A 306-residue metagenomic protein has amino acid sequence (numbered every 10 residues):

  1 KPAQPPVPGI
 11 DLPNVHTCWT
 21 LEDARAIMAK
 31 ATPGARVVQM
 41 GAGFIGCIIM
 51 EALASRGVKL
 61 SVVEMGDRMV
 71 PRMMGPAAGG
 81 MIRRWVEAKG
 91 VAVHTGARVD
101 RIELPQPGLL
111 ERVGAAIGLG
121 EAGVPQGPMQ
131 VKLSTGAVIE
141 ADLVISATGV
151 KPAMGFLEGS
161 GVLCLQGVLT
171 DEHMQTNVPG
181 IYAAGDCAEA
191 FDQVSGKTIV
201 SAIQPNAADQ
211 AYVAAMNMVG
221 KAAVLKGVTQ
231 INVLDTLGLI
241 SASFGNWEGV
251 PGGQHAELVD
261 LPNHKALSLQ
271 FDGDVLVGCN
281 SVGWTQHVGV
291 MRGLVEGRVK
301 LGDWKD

Functional and structural regions predicted by a protein language model:
A3-P6, C47-I48, P71, A141 (+3 more regions): Glycine/Thr-rich phosphate-binding loops of Rossmann-like dinucleotide-binding domains
D11-G34, G127-K132, G136-V213: FAD-site-proximal beta/loop scaffold in flavoenzymes
A26-M74, A78: Rossmann-like NAD(P)H-binding beta-loop-alpha module
S55-T170: A Rossmann-like FAD-binding core segment of flavoenzymes
C187-G289: Mid-to-C-terminal Rossmann-like scaffold of FAD/NAD(P)H-dependent oxidoreductases
T285-G302: A short, polar/charged loop-to-alpha-helix boundary motif
